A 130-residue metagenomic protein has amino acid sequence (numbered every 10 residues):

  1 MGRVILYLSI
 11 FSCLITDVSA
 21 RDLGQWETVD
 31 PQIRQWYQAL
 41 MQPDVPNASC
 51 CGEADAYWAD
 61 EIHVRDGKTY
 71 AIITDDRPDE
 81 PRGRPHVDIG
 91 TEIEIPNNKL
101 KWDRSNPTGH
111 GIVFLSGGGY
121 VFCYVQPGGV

Functional and structural regions predicted by a protein language model:
I5-L14: Bacterial N-terminal signal peptides
L14, D44-V45, G117: Processing junctions and N-termini across compartments
T16, E53-A54, Q126: General secretory precursor processing signal
A20-I72: N-terminal secretory signal peptides
R21-Q25, R34, V45-P46, D55 (+3 more regions): Catalytic phosphate/metal-binding cores of nucleic-acid and nucleotide-processing enzymes, i.e., regions that mediate
K68-D76, Y120-V125: Generic recognition of long tandem-repeat/solenoid scaffolds
I95, W102-V130: C-terminal partner/receptor-binding element of secreted or periplasmic proteins
